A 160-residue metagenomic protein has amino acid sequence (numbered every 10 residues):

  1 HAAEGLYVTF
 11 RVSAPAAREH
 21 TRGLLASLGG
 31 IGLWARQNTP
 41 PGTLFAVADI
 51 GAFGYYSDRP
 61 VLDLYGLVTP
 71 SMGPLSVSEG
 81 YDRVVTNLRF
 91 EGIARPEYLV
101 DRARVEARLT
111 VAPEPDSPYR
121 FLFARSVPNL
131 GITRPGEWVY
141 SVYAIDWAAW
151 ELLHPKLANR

Functional and structural regions predicted by a protein language model:
A2-G54, P60-R104, Y119-R160: Membrane-embedded, lumen/periplasm-facing catalytic core of multi-pass transferases that use lipid-linked donors
Y56-S57, V111: Short, solvent-exposed loop/turn and secondary-structure capping segments
R108-F121: Short, aromatic/basic amphipathic alpha-helical patches
